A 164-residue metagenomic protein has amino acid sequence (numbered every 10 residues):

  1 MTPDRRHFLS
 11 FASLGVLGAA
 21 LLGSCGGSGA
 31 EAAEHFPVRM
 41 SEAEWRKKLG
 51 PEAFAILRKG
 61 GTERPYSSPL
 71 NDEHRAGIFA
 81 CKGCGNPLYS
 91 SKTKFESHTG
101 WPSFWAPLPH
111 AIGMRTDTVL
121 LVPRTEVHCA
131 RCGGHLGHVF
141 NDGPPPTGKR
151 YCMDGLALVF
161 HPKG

Functional and structural regions predicted by a protein language model:
M1-L17: N-terminal secretory signal peptides and thylakoid transit peptides that target proteins across membranes
G23-I56, R64: C-terminal segment of N-terminal export signals and the immediately downstream linker at the start of the mature
K59-H74: N-terminal post-signal-peptidase region of extra-cytosolic proteins
D72-S103: Mid-length scaffold segments of soluble, non-membrane domains
I78, E126, K149: Residues immediately within or flanking Cys/His clusters that coordinate Zn2+ in small zinc-binding modules
C81, C129-C132: Short cysteine-rich clusters marking metal-coordination/redox-active sites
G85, G133, M153-L156: Cys/His-coordinated zinc-binding microdomains
S90-S91, H138-V139, H161: Short, non-ligating residues that shape and space the ligands of small metal-coordination modules and catalytic
